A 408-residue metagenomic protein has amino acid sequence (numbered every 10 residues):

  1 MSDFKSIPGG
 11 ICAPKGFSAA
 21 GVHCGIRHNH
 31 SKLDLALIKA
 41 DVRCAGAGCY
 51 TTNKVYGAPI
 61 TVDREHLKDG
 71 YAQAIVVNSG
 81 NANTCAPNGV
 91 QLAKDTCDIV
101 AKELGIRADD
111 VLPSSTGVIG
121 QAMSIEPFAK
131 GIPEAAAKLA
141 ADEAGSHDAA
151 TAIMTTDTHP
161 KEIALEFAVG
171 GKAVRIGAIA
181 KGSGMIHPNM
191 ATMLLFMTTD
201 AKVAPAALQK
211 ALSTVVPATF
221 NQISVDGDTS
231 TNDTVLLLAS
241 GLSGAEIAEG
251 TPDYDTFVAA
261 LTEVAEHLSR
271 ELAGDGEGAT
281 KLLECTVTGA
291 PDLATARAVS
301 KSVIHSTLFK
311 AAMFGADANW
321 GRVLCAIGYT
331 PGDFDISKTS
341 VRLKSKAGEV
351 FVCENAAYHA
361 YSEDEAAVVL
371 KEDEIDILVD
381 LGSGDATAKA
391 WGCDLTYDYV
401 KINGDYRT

Functional and structural regions predicted by a protein language model:
S2-Q91, D95, A101-T408: A structural signal for small-residue-enriched, beta-sheet-centric alpha/beta enzyme cores and oligomeric scaffold folds
